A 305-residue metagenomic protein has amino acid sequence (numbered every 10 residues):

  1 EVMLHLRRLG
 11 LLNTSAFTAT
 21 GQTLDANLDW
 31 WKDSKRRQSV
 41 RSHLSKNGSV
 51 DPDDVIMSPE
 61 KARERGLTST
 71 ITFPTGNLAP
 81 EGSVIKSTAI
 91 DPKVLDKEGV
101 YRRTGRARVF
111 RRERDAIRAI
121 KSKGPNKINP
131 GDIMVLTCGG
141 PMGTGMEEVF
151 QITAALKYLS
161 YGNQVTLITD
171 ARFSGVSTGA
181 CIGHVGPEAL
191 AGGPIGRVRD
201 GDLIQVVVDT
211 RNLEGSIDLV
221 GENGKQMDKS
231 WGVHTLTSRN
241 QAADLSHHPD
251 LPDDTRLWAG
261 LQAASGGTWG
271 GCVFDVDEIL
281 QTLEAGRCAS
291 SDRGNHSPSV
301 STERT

Functional and structural regions predicted by a protein language model:
E1-Q164, I168-T305: Catalytic or ion-coupling anion/metal-binding cores of large enzyme and transporter domains
